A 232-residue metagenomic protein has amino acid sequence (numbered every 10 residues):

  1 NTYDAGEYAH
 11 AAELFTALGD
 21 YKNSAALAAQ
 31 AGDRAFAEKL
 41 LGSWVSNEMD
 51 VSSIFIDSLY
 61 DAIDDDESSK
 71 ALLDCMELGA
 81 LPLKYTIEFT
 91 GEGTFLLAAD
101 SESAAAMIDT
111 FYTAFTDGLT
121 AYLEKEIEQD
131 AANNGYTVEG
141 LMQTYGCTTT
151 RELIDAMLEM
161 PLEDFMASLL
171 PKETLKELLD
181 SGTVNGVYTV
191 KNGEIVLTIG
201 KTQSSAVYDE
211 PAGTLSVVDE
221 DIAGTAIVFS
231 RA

Functional and structural regions predicted by a protein language model:
N1-Y3, N23-Q30: Extended alpha-helical solenoid/arm regions of large eukaryotic scaffolding proteins
Y3-D4, T16: Hydrophobic/aromatic side-chain positions at a characteristic register within alpha-helices of tetratricopeptide repeats
L18-G19, A31: Alpha-helical solenoid scaffolds that mediate protein-protein interactions, centered on TPR/SEL1-like repeats but also
A26-A232: Lipid interaction determinants
